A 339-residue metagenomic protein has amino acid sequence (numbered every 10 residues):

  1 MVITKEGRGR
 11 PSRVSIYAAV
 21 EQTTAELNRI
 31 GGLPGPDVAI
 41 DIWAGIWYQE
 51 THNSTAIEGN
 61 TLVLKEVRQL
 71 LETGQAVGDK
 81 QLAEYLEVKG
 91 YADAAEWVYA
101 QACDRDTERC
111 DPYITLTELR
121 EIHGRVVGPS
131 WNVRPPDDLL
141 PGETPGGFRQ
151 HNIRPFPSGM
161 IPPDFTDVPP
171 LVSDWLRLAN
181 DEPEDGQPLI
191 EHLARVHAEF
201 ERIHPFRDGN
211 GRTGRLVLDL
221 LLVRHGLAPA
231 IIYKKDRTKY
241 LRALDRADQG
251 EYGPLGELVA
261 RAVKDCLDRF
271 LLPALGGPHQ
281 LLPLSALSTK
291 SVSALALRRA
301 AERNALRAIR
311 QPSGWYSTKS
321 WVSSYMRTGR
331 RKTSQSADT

Functional and structural regions predicted by a protein language model:
M1-D208, R212-T339: FIC/Doc superfamily catalytic core
